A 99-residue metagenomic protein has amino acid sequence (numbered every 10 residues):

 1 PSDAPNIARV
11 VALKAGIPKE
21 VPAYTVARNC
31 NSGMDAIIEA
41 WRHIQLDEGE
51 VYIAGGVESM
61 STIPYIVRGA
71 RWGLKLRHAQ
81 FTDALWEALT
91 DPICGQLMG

Functional and structural regions predicted by a protein language model:
P1: Extracytoplasmic "Venus flytrap"
A4-I7, A12-G99: Acyl-thioester C-C bond-transforming condensing/cleaving domain
